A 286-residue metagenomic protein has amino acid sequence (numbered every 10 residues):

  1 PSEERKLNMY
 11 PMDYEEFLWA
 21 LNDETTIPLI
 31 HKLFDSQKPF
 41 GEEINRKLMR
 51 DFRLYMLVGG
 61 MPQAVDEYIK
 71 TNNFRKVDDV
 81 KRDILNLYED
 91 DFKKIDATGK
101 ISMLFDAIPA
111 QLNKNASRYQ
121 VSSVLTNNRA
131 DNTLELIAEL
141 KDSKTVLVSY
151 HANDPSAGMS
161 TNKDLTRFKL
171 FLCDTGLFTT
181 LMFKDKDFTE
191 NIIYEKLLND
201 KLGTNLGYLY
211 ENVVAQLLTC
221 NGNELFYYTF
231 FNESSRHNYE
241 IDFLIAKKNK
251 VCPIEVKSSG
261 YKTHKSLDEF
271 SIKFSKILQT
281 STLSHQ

Functional and structural regions predicted by a protein language model:
S2-N113: Interdomain motor-coupling "hinge/lid" segment immediately C-terminal to the ATP-binding subdomain of NTP-driven enzymes
P11, T98, N127-A130, T204 (+1 more regions): Short, solvent-exposed loop/helix junctions and linker helices that flank or host conserved functional motifs
L18, M56-L57, P109, A138-K141 (+2 more regions): Alpha-helix boundary recognition
I30-K32, K114-S117, I192-E195, K247: A short alpha-helix capping/helix-coil boundary motif
Y88-D91, Y119-V124, I193-G203: Short hinge/gating elements
A97-N153: C-terminal accessory/connector segments of nucleic-acid motor ATPases
E135, D142-T145, S149-Q286: A cross-kingdom feature that marks ATP-driven nucleic-acid transaction machinery
